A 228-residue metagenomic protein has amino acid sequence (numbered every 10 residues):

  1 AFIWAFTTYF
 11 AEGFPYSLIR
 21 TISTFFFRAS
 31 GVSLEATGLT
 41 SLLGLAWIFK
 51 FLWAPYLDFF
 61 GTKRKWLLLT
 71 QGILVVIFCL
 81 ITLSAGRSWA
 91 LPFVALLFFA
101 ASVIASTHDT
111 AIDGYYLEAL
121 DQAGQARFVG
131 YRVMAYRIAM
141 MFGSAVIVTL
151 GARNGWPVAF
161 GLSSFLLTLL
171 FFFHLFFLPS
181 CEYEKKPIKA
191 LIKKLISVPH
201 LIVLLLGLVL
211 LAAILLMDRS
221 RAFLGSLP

Functional and structural regions predicted by a protein language model:
A1-W47, A213-S226: Helix-loop boundary and gating motifs at the non-cytosolic
F10, I77, W89-H108: Hydrophobic core of transmembrane alpha-helices in multi-pass small-molecule transporters, especially MFS/SLC-type
F10, L39-L45, G72, F99 (+2 more regions): Transmembrane alpha-helical cores of Major Facilitator Superfamily
S23, A105-L120: Intracellular juxtamembrane helix-capping segments at the cytosolic ends of symmetry-related transmembrane helices
I48-T62, G151: Helix-to-loop junctions at the C-terminal end of transmembrane segments in multipass secondary transporters
L68, G72-W89: C-terminal ends and interior cores of transmembrane alpha-helices in multi-pass membrane transporters/permeases
A85-F93, Q122-P228: Intracellular loop-helix junctions on the cytosolic face of multi-pass helical membrane proteins
